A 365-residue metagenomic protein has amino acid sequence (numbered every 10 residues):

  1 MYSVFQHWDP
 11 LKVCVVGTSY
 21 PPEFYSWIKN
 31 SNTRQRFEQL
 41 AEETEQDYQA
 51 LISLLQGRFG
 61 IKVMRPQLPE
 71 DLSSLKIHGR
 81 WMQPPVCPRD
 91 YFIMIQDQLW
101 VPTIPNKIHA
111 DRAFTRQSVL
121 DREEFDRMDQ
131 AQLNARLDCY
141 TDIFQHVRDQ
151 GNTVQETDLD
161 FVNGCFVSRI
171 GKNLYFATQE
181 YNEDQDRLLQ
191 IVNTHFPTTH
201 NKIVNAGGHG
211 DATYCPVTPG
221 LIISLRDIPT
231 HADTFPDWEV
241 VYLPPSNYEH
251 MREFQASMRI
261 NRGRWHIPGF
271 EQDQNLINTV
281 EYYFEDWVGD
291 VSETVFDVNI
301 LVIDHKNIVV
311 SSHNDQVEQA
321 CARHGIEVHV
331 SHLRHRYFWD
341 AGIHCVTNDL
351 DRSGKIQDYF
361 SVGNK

Functional and structural regions predicted by a protein language model:
M1-K365: The feature marks the mature, well-folded catalytic cores of soluble enzymes
